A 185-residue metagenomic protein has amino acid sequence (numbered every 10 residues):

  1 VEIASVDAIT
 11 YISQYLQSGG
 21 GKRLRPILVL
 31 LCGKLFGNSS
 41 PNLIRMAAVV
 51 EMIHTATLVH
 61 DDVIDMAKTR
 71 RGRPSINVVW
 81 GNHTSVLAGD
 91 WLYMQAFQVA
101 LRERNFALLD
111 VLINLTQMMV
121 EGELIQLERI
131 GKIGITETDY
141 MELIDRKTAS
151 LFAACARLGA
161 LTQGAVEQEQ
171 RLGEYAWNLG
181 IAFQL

Functional and structural regions predicted by a protein language model:
I3-L185: Mg2+-dependent prenyl diphosphate-binding active-site environment of isoprenoid biosynthetic enzymes
